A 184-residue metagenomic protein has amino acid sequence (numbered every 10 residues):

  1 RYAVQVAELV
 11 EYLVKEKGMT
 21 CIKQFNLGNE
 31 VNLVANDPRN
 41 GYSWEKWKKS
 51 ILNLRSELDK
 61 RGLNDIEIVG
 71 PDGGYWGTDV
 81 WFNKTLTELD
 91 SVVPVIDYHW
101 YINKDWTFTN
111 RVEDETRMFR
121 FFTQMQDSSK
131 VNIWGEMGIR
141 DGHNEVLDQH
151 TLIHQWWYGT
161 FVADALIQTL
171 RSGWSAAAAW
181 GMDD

Functional and structural regions predicted by a protein language model:
R1-V93, Y98-M118, N144-V162: Active-site cleft segment of glycoside hydrolase catalytic domains centered on the general acid/base Glu
K23-L27, E67-G70, P94-Y98, K130-E136 (+2 more regions): Structural recognition of the beta-strand scaffold that forms the well-ordered cores of secreted hydrolase catalytic
F121-Q124, S128-K130: Internal nucleotide-binding/catalytic subdomain
W134-D184: Aromatic/acidic polysaccharide-binding cleft in carbohydrate-active enzymes
